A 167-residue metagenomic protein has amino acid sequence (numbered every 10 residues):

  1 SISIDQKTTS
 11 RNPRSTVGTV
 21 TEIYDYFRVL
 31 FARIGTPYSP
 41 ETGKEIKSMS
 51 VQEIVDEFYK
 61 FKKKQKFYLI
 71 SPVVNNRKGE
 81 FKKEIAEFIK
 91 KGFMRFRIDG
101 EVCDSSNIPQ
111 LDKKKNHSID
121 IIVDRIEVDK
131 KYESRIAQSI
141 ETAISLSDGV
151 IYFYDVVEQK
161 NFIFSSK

Functional and structural regions predicted by a protein language model:
S1-K167: Conserved phosphate-binding elements of NTP-dependent enzyme cores
